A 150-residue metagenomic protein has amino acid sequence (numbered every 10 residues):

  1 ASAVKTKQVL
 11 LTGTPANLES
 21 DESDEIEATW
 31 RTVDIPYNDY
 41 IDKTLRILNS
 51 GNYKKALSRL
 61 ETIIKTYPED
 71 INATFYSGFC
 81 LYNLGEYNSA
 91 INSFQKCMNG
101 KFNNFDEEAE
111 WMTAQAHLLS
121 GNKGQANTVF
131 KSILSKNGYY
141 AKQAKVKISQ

Functional and structural regions predicted by a protein language model:
A1-N72: Juxtamembrane extracytoplasmic segments of single-/few-pass membrane proteins
P68, F102-N104, G138: Short coil turns that delineate tetratricopeptide repeat
